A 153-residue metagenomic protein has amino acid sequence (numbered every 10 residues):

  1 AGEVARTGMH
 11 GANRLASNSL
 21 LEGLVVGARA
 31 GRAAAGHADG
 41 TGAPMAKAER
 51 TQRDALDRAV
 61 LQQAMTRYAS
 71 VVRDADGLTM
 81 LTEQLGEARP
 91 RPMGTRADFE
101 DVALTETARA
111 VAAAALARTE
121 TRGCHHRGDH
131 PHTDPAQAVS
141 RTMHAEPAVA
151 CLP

Functional and structural regions predicted by a protein language model:
A1: Generic enzyme active-site microenvironment
V4-P153: Glycine- and aromatic-enriched mobile tails/lids
